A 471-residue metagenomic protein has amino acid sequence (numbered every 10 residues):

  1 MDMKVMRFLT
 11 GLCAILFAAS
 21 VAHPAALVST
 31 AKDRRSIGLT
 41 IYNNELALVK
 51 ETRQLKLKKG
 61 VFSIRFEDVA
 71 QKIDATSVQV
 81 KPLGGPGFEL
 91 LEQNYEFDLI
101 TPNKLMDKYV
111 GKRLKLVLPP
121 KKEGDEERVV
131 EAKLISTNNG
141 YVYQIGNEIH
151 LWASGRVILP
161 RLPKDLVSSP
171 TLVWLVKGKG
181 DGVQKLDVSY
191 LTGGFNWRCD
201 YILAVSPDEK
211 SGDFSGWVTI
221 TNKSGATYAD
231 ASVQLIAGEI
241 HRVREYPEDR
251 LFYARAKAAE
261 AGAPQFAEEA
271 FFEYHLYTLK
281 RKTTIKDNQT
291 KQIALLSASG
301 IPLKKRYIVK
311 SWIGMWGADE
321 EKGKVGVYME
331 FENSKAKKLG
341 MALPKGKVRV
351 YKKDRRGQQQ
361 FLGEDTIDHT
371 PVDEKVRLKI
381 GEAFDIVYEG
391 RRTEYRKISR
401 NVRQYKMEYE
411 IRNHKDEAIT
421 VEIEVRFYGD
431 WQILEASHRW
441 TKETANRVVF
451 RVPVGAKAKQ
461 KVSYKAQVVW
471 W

Functional and structural regions predicted by a protein language model:
M3-F8, V21-W471: Long, intrinsically disordered, low-complexity accessory segments associated with secretion and vesicular trafficking
R7-I15: Sec-dependent N-terminal signal peptides
